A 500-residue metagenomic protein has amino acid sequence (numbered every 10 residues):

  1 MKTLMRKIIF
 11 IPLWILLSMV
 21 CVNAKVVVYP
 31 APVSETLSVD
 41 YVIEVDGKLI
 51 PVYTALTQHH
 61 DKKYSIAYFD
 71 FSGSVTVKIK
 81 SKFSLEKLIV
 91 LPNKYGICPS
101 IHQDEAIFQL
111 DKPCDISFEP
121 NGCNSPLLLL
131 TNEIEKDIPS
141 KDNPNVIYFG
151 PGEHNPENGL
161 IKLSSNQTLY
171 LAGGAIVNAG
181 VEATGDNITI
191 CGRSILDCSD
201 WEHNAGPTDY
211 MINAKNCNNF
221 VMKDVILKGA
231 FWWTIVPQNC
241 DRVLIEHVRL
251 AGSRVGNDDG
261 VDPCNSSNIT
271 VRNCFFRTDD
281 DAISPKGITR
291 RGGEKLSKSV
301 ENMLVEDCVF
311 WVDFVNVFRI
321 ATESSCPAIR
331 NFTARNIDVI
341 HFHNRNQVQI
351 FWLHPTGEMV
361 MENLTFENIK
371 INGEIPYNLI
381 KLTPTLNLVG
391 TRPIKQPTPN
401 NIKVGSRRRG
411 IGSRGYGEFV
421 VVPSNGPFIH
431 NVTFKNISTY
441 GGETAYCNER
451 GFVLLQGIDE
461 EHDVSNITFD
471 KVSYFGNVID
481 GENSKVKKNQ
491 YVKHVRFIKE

Functional and structural regions predicted by a protein language model:
M1-I8: Positively charged n-region of N-terminal signal peptides that target proteins for export
F10-M19: Bacterial N-terminal signal peptides
V20-E500: Extracellular/periplasmic carbohydrate-active domains that bind, remodel, or depolymerize complex polysaccharides
